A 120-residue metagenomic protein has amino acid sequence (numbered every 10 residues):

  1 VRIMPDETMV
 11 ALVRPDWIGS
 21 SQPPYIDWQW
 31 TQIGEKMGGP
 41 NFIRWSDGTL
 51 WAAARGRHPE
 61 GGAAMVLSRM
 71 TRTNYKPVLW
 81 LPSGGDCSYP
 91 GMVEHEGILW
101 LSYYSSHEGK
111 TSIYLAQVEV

Functional and structural regions predicted by a protein language model:
V1-D86, E94-V120: Beta-rich carbohydrate-recognition and catalytic domains
